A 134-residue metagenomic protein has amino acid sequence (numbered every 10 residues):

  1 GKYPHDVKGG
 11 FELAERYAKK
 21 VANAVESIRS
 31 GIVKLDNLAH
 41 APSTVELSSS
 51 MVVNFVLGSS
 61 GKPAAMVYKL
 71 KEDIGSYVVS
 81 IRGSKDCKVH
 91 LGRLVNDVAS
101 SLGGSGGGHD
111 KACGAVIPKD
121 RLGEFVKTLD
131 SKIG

Functional and structural regions predicted by a protein language model:
G1-L38, P42-S43, V56-S60, Y68-K71: A structured phosphate/pyrophosphate-recognition subdomain
K34-G134: Glycine-rich, acidic loop segments that terminate in or are immediately followed by a histidine
